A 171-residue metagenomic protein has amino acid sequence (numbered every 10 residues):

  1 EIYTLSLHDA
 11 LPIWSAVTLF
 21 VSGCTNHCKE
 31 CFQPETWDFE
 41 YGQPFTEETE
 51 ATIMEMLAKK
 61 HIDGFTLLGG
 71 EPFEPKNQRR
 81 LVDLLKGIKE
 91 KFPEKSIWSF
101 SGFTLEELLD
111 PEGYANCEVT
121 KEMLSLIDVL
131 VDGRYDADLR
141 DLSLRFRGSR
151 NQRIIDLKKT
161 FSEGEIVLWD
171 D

Functional and structural regions predicted by a protein language model:
E1-D9: Single conserved hydrophobic/aromatic residue that forms the stacking wall/gate of nucleotide- or nucleobase-binding
D9, L19, C24, C28-C31: Short cysteine clusters
E30-G113, E118, E122-M123: Conserved Radical SAM active-site core
E74, D138-L139: Short glycine-rich, flexible loops that bind phosphorylated cofactors or substrates
K86-K89, R140-D171: P-loop/Walker A phosphate-binding loop and immediately adjacent motor/lid segment at beta-alpha junctions
E122-S125, G148: Short, conserved loop/helix-junction motifs that constitute active-site signature segments in enzyme catalytic cores
D128: Receiver (REC) domain switch/active-site residues of two-component response regulators
